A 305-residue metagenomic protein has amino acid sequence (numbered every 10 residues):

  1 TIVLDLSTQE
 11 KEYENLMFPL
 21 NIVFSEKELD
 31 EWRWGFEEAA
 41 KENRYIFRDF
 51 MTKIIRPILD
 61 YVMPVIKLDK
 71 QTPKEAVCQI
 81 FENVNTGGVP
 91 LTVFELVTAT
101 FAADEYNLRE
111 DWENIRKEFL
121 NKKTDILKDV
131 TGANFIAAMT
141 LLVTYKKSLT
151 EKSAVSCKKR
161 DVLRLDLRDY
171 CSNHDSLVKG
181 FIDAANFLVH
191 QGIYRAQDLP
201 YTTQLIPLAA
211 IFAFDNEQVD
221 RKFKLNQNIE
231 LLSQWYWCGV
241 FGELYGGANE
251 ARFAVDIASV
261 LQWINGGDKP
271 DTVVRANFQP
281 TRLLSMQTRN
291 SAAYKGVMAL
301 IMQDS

Functional and structural regions predicted by a protein language model:
T1-E151, R195-L199, N226, S233: Basic- and aromatic-enriched surface patches that contact anionic nucleotides/nucleic acids
I55, F81-V89, F101-E105, L120 (+5 more regions): Hydrophobic/aromatic-lined pockets within catalytic cores
I55-K70, E75-Q79, R116-L120, H174-A196 (+3 more regions): Short amphipathic alpha-helical segments and their helix-coil junctions
Q79-N83, F135-K147, N186, T203-F214 (+2 more regions): Short, hydrophobic/amphipathic alpha-helical patches that form generic packing surfaces within helical domains
G88-V93, L205-I206, A210, E217-I257: Charged substrate- and nucleic-acid-binding regions of tRNA-handling and nucleotidyl-transfer enzymes, centered on
F135-C157, D166, C171, F253 (+2 more regions): Long, charge-rich alpha-helical interaction segments
L142-A213, E217: Structured, charged N-terminal subsegments at the starts of enzyme catalytic cores and at intra-chain domain/subunit
F241-S305: Intrinsically disordered, low-complexity N-proximal targeting/linker segments that flank membranes
